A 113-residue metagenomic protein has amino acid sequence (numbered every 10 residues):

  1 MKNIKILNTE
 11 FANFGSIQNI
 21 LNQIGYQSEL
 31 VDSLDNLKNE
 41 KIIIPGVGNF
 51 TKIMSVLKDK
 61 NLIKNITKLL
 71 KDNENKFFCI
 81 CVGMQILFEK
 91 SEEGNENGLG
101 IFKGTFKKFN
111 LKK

Functional and structural regions predicted by a protein language model:
M1-N75, V82, T105-K107: N-terminal beta1-alpha1 cap of cysteine-dependent amidohydrolase-like domains
F14, I80, E92-N95: Alpha-helix N-cap/helix-start motif
G15, Q85, G100: Active-site phosphate/pyrophosphate-handling residues
K64-T67, E89-K113: Pocket-forming structural segment of enzyme catalytic cores
C81-L87: Glycine-rich nucleophile elbow surrounding the catalytic serine of serine-hydrolase chemistry
